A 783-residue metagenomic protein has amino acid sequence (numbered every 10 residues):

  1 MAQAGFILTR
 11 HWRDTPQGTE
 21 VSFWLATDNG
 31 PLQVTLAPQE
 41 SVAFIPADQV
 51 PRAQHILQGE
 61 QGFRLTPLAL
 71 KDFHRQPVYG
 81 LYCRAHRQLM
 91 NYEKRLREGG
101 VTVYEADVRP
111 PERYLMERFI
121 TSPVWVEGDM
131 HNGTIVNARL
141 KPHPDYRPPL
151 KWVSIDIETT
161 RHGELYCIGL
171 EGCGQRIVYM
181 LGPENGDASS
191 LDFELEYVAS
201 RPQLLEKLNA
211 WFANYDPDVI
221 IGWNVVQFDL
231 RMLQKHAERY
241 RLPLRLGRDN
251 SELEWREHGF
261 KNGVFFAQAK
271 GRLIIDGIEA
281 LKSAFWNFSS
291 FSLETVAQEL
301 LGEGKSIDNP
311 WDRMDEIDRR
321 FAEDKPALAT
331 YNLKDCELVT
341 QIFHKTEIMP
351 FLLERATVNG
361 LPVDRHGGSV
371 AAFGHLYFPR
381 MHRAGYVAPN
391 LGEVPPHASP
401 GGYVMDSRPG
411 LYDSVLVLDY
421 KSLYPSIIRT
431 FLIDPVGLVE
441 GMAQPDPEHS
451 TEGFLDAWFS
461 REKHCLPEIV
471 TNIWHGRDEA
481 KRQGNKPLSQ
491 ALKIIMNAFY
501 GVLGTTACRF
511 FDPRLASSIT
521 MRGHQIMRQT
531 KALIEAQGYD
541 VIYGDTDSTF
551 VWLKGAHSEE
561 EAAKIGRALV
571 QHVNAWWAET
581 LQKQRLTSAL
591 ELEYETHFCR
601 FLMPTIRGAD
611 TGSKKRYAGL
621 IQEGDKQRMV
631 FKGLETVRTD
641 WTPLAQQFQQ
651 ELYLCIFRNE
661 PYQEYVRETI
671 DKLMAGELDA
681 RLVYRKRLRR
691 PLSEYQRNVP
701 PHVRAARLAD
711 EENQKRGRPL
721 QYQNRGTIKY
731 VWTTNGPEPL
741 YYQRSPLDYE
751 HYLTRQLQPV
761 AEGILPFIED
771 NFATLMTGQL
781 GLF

Functional and structural regions predicted by a protein language model:
M1-D216, L333-K334, L338-T357, L361-G401 (+5 more regions): DnaQ-like (DEDDh/DEDDy) 3′-5′ exonuclease domain used for proofreading and 3′-end trimming on nucleic acids
R13-T27, P31-Q33, L150, F343 (+9 more regions): DNA-dependent DNA polymerase catalytic subunits
I155, S189-E194, N214-V219, I278-E279 (+7 more regions): Glycine- and acidic
E164-L165, V225, L230-H236, I427-I428 (+2 more regions): A short acidic (Asp/Glu
S190-L195, A199, D216, L230 (+1 more regions): Active-site-proximal helix-loop-helix substrate-binding element of RNase H-like nuclease domains
L208-M232: Proline-aspartate-enriched helix->loop->beta-strand connector
R272, V296-L300, G304-R383, P487-I494 (+1 more regions): Mixed-charge, glycine-rich, non-catalytic linkers/tails in nucleic-acid processing enzymes
